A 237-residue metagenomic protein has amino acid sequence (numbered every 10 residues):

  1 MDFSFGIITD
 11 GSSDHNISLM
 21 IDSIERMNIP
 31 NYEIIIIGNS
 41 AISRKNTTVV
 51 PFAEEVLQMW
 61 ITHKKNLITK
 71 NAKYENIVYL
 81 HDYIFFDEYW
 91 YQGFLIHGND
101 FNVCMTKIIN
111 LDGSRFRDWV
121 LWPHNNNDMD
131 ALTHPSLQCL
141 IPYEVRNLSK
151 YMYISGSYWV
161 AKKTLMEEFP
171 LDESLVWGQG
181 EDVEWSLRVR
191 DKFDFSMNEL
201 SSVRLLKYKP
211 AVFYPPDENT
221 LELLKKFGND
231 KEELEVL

Functional and structural regions predicted by a protein language model:
D2-G6, S23, E33, E184: Cell-envelope/extracellular polymer assembly enzymes that use nucleotide-activated donors
S12-D14, P30, I37-K45, E54 (+1 more regions): A conserved acidic beta->alpha catalytic loop
L19-N31: Short, acidic, metal-binding catalytic loop of nucleotide-sugar glycosyltransferases
I21, Y74, E88-N99: Short alpha-helix within the catalytic core of nucleotide-sugar-dependent glycosyltransferases
E55-A72: Glycine-rich, basic loop-to-helix element that forms the pyrophosphate-binding segment of sugar-nucleotide handling
E75-F85: Short beta-strand-to-loop acidic/aromatic patch adjacent to the donor-nucleotide binding site
G93-K163, E167-P170: Conserved catalytic core of nucleotide-sugar-dependent glycosyltransferases
L148, Y153-S155, L175-L237: C-terminal catalytic/acceptor-binding lobe
